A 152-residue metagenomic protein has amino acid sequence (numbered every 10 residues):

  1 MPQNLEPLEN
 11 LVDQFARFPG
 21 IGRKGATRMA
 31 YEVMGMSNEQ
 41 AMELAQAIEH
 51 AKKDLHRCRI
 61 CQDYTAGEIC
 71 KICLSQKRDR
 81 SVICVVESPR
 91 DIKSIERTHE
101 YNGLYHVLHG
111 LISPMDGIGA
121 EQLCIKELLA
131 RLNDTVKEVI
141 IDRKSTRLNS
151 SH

Functional and structural regions predicted by a protein language model:
P2, Q14, A130-D134: Post-transcriptional modification and biogenesis factors for structured RNAs of the translation apparatus
P2-E9, R17, T27-I83, S88-I92: Cys/His-rich Zn2+-binding cysteine-cluster or related metal-binding knuckle/ribbon modules and their
V12, L55, G67, Q122-L129: Short, well-ordered alpha-helical scaffold segments within catalytic/effector domains
F15, V33, I140-R143: Short amphipathic alpha-helical interaction patches enriched in hydrophobic/aromatic residues with interspersed Lys/Arg
A26, S75-I140: Extended interfacial segments that mediate partner engagement and assembly in macromolecular machines
K144-H152: Conserved small/polar residues in nucleotide/adenosyl-binding loops
